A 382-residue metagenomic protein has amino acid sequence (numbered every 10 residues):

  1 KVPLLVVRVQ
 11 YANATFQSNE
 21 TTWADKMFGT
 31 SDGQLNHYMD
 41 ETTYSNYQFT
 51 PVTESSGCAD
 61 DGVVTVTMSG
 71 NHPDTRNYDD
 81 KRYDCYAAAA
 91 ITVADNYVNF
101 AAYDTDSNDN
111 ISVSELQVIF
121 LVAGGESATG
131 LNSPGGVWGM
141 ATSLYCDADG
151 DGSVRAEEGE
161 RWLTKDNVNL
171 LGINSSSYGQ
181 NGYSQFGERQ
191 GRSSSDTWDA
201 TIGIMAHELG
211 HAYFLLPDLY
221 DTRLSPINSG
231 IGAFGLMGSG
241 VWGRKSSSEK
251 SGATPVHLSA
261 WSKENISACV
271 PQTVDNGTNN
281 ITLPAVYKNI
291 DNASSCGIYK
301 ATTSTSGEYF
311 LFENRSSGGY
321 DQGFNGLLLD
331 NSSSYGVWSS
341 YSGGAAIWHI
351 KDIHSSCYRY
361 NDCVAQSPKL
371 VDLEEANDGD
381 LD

Functional and structural regions predicted by a protein language model:
K1-K165, S294-D382: Zymogen propeptides/activation segments of proteases
N36-Y38, T42-S45, Q117-L327, I353: Extracellular hydrolytic enzyme modules, especially secreted metalloproteases of the metzincin/thermolysin-like class
